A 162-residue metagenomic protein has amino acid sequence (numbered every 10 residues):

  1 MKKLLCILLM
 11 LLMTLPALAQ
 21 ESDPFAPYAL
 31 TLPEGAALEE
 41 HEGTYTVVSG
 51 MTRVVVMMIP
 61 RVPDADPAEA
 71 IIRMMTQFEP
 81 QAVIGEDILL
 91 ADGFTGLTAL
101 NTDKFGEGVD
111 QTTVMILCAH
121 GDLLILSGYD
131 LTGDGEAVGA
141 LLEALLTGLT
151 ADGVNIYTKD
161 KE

Functional and structural regions predicted by a protein language model:
L4-L15, A19: Sec-dependent N-terminal signal peptides
A19, M58-D64, I116-H120: A short, sequence-level motif marking secondary-structure junctions
P24-A70, T102-V109: Secretory pathway targeting signatures of secreted, lumenal, and periplasmic proteins
Y28, P33-A36, L126-E162: Surface-exposed amphipathic alpha-helical segments
T31-E34, S49-T52, D92-F94, L117-L124: Short, solvent-exposed coil/turn segments at beta-strand boundaries
V48, G106-E107, I116-L117, S127-V138: Short, exposed beta-strand-loop hairpins at the edges of beta-sheets in extracellular/periplasmic proteins
P67-E79: Short, solvent-exposed helix-to-loop capping segments enriched in aromatics
Q77-H120: Signature of long, low-cysteine stretches enriched in small and polar/charged residues
